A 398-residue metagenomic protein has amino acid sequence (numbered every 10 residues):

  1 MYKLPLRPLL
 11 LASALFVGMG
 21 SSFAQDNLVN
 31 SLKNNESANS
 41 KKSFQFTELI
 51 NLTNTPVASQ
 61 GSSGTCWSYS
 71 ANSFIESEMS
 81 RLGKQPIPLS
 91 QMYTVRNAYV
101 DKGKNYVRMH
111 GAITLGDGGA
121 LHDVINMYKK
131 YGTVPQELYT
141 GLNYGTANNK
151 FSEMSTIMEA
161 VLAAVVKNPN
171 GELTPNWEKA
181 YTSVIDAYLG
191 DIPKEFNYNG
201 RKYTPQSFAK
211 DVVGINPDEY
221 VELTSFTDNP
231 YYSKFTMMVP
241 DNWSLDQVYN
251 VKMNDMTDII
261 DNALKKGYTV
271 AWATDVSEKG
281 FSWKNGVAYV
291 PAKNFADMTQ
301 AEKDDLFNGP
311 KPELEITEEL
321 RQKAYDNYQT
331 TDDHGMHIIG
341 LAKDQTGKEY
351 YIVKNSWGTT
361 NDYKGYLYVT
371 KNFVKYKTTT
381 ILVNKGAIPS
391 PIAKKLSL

Functional and structural regions predicted by a protein language model:
M1-N27: Bacterial Sec-dependent N-terminal signal peptides
M1-Y2, L15, A112, A120-V124 (+2 more regions): Extended low-complexity acidic/polar segments
L9, S13-F16, S40, P86 (+4 more regions): A generic structural signal for short, solvent-exposed coil/turn residues that cap or connect secondary-structure
S21-S22, S63, I125, G335: A generic alpha-helix preference that emphasizes hydrophobic side chains
Q25-N51: Short N-terminal segments immediately surrounding and downstream of signal-peptide cleavage
K41-A271, N361-Y363: Active-site nucleophile-adjacent alpha helix/oxyanion-hole segment immediately C-terminal to the catalytic cysteine
K179-L398: Active-site signature of cysteine proteases
